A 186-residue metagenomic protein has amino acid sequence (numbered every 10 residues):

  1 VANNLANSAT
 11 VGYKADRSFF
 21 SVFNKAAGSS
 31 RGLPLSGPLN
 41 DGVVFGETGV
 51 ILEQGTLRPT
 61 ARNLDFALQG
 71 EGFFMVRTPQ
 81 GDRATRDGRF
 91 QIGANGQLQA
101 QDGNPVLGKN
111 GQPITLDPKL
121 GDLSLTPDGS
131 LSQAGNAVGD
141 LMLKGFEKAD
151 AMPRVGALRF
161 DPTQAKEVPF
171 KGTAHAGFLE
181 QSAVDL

Functional and structural regions predicted by a protein language model:
V1-L186: Amphipathic alpha-helical polymerization modules
